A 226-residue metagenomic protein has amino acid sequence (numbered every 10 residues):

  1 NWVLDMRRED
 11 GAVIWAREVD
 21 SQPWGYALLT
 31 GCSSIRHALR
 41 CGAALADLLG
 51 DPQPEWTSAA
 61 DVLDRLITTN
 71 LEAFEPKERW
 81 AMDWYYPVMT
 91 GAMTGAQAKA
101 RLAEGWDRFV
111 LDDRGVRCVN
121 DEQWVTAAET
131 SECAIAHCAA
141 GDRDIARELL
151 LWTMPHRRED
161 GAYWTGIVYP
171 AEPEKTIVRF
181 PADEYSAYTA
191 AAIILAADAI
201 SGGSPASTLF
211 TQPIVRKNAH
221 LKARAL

Functional and structural regions predicted by a protein language model:
N1-C41, L45-S131, A139: Extended ligand-binding clefts on enzyme/binding-domain cores
M93-A103, V119-E129, I135-L226: CBM-like carbohydrate-recognition segments
